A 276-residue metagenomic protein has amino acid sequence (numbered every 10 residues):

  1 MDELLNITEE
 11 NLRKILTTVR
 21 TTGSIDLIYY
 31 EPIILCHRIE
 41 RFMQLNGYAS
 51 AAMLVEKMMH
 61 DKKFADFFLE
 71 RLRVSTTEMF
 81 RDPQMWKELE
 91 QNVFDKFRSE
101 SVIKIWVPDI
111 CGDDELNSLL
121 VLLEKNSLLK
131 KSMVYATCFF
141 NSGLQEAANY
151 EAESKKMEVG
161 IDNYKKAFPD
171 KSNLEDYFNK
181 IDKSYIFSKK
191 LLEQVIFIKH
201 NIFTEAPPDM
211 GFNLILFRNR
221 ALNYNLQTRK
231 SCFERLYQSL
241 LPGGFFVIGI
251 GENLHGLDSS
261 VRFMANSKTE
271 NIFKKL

Functional and structural regions predicted by a protein language model:
D2-W106: Conserved AdoMet
E100-E115, M133-Y135: Conserved class I S-adenosyl-L-methionine
G112-S127: Conserved SAM-binding loop of SAM-dependent methyltransferases across substrates and taxa, primarily the Class I
S132-G211, L216, R220, Y224 (+2 more regions): Extended basic-aromatic, gly/pro-enriched interface segments that bind polyanionic ligands
L214, G256-L276: Core SAM-dependent methyltransferase catalytic element
K230-P242: A short glycine-rich, Lys/Arg-flanked "PGG" loop and its adjoining helix->strand segment in the class I
P242-I250: Conserved beta-strand signature within the Rossmann-like core of class I S-adenosyl-L-methionine
